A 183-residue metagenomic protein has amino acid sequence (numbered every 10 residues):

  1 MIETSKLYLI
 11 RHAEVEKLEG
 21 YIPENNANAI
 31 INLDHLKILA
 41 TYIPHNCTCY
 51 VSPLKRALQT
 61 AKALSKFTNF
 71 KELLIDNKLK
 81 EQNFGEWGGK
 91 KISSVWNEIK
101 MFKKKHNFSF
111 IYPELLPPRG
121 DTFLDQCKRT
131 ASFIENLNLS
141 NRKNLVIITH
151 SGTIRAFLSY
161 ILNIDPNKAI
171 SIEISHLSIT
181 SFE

Functional and structural regions predicted by a protein language model:
S5-Q59, R119-T130: Loop-to-helix element that buttresses phosphate recognition and phosphoryl-transfer chemistry
L7-Y8, C47, N141-S151: Generic beta-sheet signal
A13, S52-L54, K78, I148-G152: Short, well-ordered beta-to-alpha junction loops that form the rim of enzyme active sites and present histidine/acidic
K17-G20, Q82-W87, P113-P117: A short acidic, helix-capping loop that chelates divalent metal ions and anchors anionic groups
L39-K104: Phosphate-coordination/substrate-recognition cap region in phosphate-metabolizing enzymes
A63-F67, N136, Y160-I164: Active-site catalytic microenvironments for nucleophilic, acid-base chemistry
K103-D125: Short glycine/proline- and acidic residue-enriched helix-loop micro-motifs that form flexible lids or anion-recognition
D165-E183: Domain-level recognition of soluble alpha/beta enzyme cores, biased toward histidine phosphatases/phosphomutases
